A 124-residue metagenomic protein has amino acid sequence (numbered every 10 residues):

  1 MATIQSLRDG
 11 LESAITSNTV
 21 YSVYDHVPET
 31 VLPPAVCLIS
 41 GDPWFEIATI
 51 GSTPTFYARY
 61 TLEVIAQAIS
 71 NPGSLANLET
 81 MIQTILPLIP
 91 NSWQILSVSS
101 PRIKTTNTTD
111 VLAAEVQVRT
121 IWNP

Functional and structural regions predicted by a protein language model:
M1-V31, D42-P124: Charged, amphipathic alpha-helical segments and their flanking helix caps
P33-L38: A short glycine-rich, His/Asp/Glu-containing loop-to-beta-strand
